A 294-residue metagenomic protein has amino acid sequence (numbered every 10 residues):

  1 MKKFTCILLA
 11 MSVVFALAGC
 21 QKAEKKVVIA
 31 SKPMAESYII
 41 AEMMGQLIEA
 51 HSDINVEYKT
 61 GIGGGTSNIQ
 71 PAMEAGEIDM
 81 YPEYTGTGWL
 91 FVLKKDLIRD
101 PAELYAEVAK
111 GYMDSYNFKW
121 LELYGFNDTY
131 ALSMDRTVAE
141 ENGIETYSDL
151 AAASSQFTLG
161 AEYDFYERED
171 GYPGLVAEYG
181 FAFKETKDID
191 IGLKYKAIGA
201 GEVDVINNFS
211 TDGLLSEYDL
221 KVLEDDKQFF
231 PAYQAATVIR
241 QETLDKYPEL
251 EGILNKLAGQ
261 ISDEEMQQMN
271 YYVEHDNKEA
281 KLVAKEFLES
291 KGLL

Functional and structural regions predicted by a protein language model:
A16-G19: C-terminal motif of bacterial Sec signal peptides marking the signal peptidase cleavage site
A23-S37, I54-G61, S155-A161: Short, well-ordered beta-strand elements
A35, E57-P71, Y163, K184-K196: Short helix-initiation/N-cap motifs at beta->coil->alpha
L47, S67-I78, P173-E178, I191-I206: Short helices/loops that flank or line small-molecule/ion binding pockets
A50-G61, S155-T158, V176-I189: A local structural motif
V92-L121, E202, L214-Q228: Ligand-binding "clamshell"
L104-T158, G259-D263: A conserved helix-loop-strand patch within extracytoplasmic ligand-binding domains of the periplasmic binding
T129-E140, Q234-Y247: A bilobed periplasmic-binding-protein/Venus flytrap-type ligand-binding module shared by bacterial periplasmic
